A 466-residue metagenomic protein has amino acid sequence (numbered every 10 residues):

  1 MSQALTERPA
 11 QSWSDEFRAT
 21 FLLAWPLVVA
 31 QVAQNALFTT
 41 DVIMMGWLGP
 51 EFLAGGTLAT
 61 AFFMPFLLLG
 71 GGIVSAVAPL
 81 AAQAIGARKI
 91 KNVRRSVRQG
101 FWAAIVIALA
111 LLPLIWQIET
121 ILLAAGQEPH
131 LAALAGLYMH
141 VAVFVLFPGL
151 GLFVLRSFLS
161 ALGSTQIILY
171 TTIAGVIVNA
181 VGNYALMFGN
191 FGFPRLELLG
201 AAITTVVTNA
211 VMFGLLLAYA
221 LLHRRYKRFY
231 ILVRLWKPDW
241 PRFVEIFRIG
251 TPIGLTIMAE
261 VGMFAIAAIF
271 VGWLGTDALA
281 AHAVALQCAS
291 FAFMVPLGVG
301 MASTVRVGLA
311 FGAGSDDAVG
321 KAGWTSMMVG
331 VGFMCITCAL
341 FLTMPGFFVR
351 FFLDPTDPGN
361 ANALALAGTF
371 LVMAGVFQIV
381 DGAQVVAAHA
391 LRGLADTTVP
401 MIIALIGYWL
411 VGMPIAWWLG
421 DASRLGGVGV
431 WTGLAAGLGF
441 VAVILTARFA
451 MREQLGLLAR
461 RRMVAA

Functional and structural regions predicted by a protein language model:
M1-A24, A81-F147, V181, F193-T251 (+2 more regions): Short alpha-helical transmembrane segments in multi-pass integral membrane proteins
Q11-I43, W47-L48, A61-L80, A104-L112 (+4 more regions): N-terminal transmembrane alpha-helices
L22, M45-M64, P129-L134, L198-I203 (+4 more regions): Interfacial/gating helices of multi-pass transporter permease domains
L22-D41, V141, G175, T208-M212 (+4 more regions): Transmembrane helical elements of multi-pass membrane transporters/channels
W25, V29, A59-F62, W102 (+16 more regions): Hydrophobic residues within alpha-helical transmembrane segments of multi-pass solute transporters/permease subunits
V32, A36-A54, L122-P129, A185-L196 (+3 more regions): Helix-terminus/linker motif at the lipid-water interface of multi-pass membrane proteins
L53-L112, W116, G149-G163, I167-I168 (+2 more regions): Small-residue-rich hydrophobic transmembrane alpha-helices
V74, A78, A142-S160, I168-V176 (+8 more regions): Short runs within selected transmembrane alpha-helices of multi-pass transporters and secretion channels
